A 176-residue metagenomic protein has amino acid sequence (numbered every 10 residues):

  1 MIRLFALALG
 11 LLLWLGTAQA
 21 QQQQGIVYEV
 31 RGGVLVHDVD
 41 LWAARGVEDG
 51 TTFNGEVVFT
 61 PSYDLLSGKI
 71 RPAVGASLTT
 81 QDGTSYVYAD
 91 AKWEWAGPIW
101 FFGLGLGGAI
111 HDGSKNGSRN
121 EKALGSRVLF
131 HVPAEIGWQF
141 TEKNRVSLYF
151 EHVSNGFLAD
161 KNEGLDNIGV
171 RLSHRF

Functional and structural regions predicted by a protein language model:
M1-G25: Cleavable N-terminal export/targeting peptides
A20-V27, T60-I70, A96-F102, K143: Short loop/turn motifs that connect adjacent beta-strands in outer-membrane beta-barrel proteins
I26-G32, I70-V74, W100-L106, V146-L148 (+1 more regions): Transmembrane beta-strands of outer-membrane beta-barrel proteins
V30-D40, G68-T80, F150-S154: Transmembrane beta-strand segments that form the barrel wall of outer-membrane beta-barrel proteins
V34-H37, G46, G103-P133, G137 (+1 more regions): Outer-membrane beta-barrel translocator/channel fold
L41-T51, L66, A76-V87, F157-E163: Solvent-exposed loop/turn segments connecting transmembrane beta-strands in outer-membrane beta-barrel proteins
V57-P61, W93-W95, W138, H174: Residue-level signature of outer-membrane beta-barrel architecture
G164-F176: Outer-membrane beta-barrel "beta-signal"
